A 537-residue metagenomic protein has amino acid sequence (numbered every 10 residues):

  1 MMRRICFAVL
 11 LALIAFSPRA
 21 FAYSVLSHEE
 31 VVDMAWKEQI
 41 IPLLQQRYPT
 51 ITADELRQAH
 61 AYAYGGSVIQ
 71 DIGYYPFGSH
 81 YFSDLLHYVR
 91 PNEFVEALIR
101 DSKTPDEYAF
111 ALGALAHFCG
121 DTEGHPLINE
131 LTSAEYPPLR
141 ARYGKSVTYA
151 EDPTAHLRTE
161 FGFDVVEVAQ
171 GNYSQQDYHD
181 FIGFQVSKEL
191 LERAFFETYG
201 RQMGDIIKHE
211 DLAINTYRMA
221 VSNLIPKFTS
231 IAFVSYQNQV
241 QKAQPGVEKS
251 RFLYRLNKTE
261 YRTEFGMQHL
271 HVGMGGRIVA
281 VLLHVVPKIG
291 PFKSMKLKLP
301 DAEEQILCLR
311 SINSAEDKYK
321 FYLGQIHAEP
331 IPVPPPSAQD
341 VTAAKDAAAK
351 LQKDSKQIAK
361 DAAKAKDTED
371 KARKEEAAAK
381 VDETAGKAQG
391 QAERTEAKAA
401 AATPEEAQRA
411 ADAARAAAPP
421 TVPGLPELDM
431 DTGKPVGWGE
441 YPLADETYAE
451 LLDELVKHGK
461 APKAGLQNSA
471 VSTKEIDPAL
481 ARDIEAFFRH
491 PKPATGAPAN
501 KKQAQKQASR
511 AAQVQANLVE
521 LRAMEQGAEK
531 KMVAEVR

Functional and structural regions predicted by a protein language model:
M1-F7: Bacterial N-terminal signal peptides that target proteins for export
V9-L10, A20: Cleavable N-terminal signal peptides
A15-S17: N-terminal signal peptide c-region/cleavage motif recognized by signal peptidases
A20-A109, T122-G204, S235-N238, S250-Q352 (+3 more regions): N-terminal, motif-rich segments that launch catalysis or mediate targeting to/interaction with membranes, typified by
A114, F118, T122: Catalytic glutamate of the conserved HExxH
I214-N223: Eukaryote-specific, cytoplasm-facing alpha-helical/coiled-coil scaffolding segments in long proteins
I225-K227: Long, compositionally biased low-complexity segments enriched in polar/charged residues
A363-A377, A401: Charged, low-complexity interaction regions
